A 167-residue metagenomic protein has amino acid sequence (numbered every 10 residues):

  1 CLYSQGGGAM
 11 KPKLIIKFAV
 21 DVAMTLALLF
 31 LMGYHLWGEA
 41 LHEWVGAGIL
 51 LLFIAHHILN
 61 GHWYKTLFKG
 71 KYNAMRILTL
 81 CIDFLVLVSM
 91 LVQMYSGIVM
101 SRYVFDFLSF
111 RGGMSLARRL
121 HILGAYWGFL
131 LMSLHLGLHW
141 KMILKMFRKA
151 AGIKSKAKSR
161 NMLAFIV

Functional and structural regions predicted by a protein language model:
L2-V167: Membrane-embedded alpha-helical bundles that constitute the cytochrome b-like, heme-associated redox core of multi-pass
